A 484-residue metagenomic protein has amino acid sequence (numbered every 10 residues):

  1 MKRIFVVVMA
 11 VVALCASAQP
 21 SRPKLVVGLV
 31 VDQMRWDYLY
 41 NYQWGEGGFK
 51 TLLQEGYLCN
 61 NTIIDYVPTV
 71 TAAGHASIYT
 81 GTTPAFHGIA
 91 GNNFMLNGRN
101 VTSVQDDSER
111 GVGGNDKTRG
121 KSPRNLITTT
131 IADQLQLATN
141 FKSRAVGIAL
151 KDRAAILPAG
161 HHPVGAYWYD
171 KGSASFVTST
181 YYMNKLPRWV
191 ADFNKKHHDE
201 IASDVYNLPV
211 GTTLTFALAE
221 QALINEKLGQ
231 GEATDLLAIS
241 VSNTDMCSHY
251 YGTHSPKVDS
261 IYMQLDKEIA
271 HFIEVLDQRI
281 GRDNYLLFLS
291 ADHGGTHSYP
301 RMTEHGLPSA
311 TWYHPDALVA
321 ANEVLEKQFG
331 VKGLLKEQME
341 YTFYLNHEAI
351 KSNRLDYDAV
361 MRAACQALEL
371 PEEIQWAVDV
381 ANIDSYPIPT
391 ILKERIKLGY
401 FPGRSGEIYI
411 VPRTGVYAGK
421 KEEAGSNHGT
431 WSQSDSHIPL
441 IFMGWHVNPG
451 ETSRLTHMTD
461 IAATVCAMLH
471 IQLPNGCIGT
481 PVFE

Functional and structural regions predicted by a protein language model:
M9-S17, V164: Hydrophobic h-region of N-terminal signal peptides that target proteins for export in Gram-negative bacteria
P23-R35, L52, I78, L135 (+7 more regions): Beta-strand elements within well-structured catalytic alpha/beta cores of enzymes that handle phosphate/sulfate esters
D37-F86, R144-I148: Short, structured active-site-proximal loop/turn typified by the sulfatase FGly-forming signature C/S-X-P-X-R
E46, N61, V70, N92-G120 (+4 more regions): Secreted, luminal/periplasmic, and some membrane-associated catalytic domains that remodel anionic oxygen-ester
T83, G91-A233, V241-H249, L370-E372 (+2 more regions): His/Asp/Glu-rich, glycine-adjacent segments that coordinate divalent cations and/or stabilize oxyanion chemistry on
T128-L137, E340-A377, R454-T480: Non-catalytic, well-ordered alpha-helical segments in soluble enzyme domains
P209-G231, T244-Y285, M361-A363, V465: A long, amphipathic alpha-helix that forms part of the scaffold/cap immediately adjacent to metal-dependent active
P315-R354, N427-L469, F483-E484: Substrate-binding rim/cap in mid-to-C-terminal beta-strand-loop elements of soluble/periplasmic
